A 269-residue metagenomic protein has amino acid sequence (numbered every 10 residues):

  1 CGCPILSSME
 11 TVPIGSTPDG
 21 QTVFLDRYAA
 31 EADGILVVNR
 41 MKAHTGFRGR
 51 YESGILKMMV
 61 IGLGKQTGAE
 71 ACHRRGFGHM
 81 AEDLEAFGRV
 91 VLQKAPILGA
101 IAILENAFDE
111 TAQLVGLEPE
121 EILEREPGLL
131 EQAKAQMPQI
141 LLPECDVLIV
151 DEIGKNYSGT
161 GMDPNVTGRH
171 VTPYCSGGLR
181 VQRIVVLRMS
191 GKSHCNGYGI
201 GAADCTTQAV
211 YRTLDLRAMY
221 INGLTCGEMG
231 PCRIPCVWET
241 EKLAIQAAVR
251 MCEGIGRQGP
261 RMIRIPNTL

Functional and structural regions predicted by a protein language model:
C1-L6, I122, P127-Q132, Q246-V249: Alpha/propeptide regions of enzymes that mature by internal proteolysis
C1-R50: An acidic, phosphate/nucleotide-engaging active-site surface
P18, G46-Y51, A112-L114, T160-M162 (+1 more regions): A short secondary-structure junction signal
G20-A29, H44-F47, K57, F87-L92 (+4 more regions): A generic local secondary-structure boundary/capping motif
Y28, K42-D109: Conserved phosphate- and dinucleotide-binding cores of soluble alpha/beta proteins, encompassing both enzyme active
K94-I101, Q136-L148, G178-R180, I255-P266: Flexible, glycine/charged-enriched surface loops at secondary-structure junctions
F108, A112-V166, T172-Y174, V181: A conserved active-site cap/scaffold subdomain adjacent to cofactor or substrate pockets
G168, P173-L269: C-terminal non-catalytic interaction/assembly regions of soluble proteins
